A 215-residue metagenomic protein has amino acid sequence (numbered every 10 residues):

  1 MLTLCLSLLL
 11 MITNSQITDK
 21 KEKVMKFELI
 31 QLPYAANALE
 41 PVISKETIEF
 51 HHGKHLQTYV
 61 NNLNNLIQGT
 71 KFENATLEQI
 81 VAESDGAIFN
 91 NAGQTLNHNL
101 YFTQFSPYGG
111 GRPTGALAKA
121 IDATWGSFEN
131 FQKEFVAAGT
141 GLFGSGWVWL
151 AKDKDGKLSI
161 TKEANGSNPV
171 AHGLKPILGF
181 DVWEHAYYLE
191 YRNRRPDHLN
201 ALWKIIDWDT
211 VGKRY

Functional and structural regions predicted by a protein language model:
M1-L6: Sec-dependent signal peptide recognition, specifically the positively charged N-region followed immediately by
S7-V24: Short, Lys/Arg-enriched N-terminal segments with co-localized hydrophobic residues within the first ~10-30 amino acids
K20-Y215: Feature for soluble, non-membrane regions of globular proteins
